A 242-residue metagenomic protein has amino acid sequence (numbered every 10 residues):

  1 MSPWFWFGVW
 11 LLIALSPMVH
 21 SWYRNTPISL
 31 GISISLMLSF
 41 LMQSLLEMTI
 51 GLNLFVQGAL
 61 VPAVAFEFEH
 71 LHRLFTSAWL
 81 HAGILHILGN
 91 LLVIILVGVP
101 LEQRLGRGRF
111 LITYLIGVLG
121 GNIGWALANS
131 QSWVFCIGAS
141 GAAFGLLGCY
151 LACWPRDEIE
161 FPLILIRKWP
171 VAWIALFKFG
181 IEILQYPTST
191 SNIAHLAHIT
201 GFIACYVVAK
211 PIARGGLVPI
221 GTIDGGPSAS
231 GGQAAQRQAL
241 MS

Functional and structural regions predicted by a protein language model:
M1-M241: A detector for small-residue-rich transmembrane helices and their helix-helix packing motifs
